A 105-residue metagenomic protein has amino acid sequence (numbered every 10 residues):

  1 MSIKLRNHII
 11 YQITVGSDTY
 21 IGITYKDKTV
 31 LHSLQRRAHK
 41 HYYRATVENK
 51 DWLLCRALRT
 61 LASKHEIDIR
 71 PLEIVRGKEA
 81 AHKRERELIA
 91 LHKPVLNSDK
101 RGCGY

Functional and structural regions predicted by a protein language model:
M1-R6, A62-Y105: Boundary/linker segments flanking structured domains
M1-S33, R76, A80-K83: GIY-YIG nuclease catalytic motif and its immediate N-terminal context
H8-I9, V15, I23-T24, L58 (+2 more regions): Generic hydrophobic/packing signal
I9, D18, K40-H41, C103: Intrinsically disordered, low-complexity segments enriched in small/polar residues
I10-I13, Y20-I21, L54, I67 (+2 more regions): Generic hydrophobic secondary-structure signal
I13, N49-D51, R86, R101: Intrinsic disorder/low-complexity segments enriched in polar/small residues
Y25-K78: Conserved short loop/helix modules at catalytic or binding sites in compact beta-alpha or helix-hairpin-helix contexts
